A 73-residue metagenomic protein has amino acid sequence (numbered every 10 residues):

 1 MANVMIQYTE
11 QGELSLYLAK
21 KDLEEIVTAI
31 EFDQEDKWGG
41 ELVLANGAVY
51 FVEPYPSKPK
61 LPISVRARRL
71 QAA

Functional and structural regions predicted by a protein language model:
M1, Q11, K37, K60-P62: A general secondary-structure signal for short beta-strands and their flanking turns/coil in non-transmembrane regions
A2-E31: N-terminal acidic leader/helix
V4, G39-G40: Residue-level detector of beta-strand structural context in well-folded domains
E13, D36-W38, L44: Intrinsically disordered, low-complexity regulatory regions of eukaryotic proteins
L18, W38-G39: Long, low-complexity, intrinsically disordered terminal regions
D22, E31-K37, P54-P59: A short, sequence-level motif marking secondary-structure junctions
L23-E25, F32-Q34, L44-V49: Short amphipathic alpha-helical surface micro-motifs
E41-A73: Short, compact, well-ordered microdomains
